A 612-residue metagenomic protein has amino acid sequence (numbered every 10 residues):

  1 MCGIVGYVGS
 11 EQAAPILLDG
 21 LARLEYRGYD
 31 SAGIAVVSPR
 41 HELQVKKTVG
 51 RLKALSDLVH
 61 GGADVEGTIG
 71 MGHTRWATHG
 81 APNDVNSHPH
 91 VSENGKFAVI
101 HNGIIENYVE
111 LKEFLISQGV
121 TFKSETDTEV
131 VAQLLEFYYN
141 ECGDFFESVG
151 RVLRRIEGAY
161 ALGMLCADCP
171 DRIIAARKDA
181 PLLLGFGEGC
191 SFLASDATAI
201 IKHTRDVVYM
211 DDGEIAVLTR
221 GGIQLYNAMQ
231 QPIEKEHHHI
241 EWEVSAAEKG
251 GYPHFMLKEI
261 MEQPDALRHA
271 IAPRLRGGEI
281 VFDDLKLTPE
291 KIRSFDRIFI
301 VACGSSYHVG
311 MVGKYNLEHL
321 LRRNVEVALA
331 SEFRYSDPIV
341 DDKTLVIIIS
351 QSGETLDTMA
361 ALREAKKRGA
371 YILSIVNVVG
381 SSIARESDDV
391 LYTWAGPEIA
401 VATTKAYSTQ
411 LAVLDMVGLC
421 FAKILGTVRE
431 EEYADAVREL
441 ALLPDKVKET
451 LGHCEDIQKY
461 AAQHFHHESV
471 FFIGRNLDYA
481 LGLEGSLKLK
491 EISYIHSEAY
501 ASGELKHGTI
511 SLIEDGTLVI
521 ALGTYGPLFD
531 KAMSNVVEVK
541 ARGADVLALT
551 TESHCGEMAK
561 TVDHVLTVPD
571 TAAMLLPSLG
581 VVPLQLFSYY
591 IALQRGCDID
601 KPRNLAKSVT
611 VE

Functional and structural regions predicted by a protein language model:
M1-K249, P253, E262-R297, Y335 (+4 more regions): Conserved short alpha-helical segments that host acidic/polar catalytic motifs at enzyme active sites
Y7-S10, H101, T121, Y138-C142 (+18 more regions): Hydrophobic alpha-helical scaffolding
E11, D30, S38, G222-Q224 (+2 more regions): Gly/His-enriched, cation/cofactor- and phosphate-binding structural elements
T68, G72-V85, R276-E290, G313-I349 (+1 more regions): Glycine-rich oxoanion-binding loops at beta->alpha junctions
L183-V208, S305, S331-A365, K506-K540 (+2 more regions): Glycine-rich, anion-gripping cofactor-binding loops and their flanking helix/strand elements in enzyme active sites
Q230, D545, T571-E612: Generic C-terminus detector
Q263-L267, I271-F299, D389-L518, L528 (+1 more regions): Active-site phosphate/pyrophosphate-binding segments
R293-D435, E439-L442, T524-P527, K531-H564 (+1 more regions): Glycine-rich phosphate-binding loops that contact phosphosugars or nucleotide phosphates
